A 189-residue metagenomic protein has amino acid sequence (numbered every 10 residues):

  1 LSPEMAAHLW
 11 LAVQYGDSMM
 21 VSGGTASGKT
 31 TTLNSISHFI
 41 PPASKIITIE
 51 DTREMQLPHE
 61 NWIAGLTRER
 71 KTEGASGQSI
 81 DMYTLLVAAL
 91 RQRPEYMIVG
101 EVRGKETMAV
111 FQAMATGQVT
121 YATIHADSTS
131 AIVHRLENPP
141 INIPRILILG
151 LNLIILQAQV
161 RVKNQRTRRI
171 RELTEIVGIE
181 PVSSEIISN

Functional and structural regions predicted by a protein language model:
S2-A26, S35-V160: Switch/coupling sub-region of P-loop NTPases
K29: Conserved lysine of the Walker
L153-N189: Conserved P-loop NTPase
